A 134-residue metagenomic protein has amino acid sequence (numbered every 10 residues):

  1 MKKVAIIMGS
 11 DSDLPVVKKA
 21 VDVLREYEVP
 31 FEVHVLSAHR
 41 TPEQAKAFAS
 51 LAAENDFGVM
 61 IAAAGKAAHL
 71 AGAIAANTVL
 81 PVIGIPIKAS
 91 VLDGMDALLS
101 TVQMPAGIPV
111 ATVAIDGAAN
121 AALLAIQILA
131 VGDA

Functional and structural regions predicted by a protein language model:
K2-K3, V29-V33, V79-L80, V102-V110: Glycine/charged-rich beta-loop-alpha catalytic/anionic-binding loops adjacent to active sites
K2-R40: Glycine-rich phosphate/diphosphate-binding loop of Rossmann-like nucleotide-binding domains
D13-V17, T41-A45, A64-A73, L92-M95 (+1 more regions): Short glycine/serine/threonine-rich phosphate/pyrophosphate-binding segments that cradle anionic phosphate groups
V21, K46-A49, A76, D93-P105: Active-site-proximal loop->helix
V33-E54: N-terminal beta-loop-helix "entrance" segment that forms/cooperates in small-molecule cofactor or anionic ligand
F48-P86: Glycine-rich phosphate-binding loop
S90-A134: Short, glycine-/small-residue-rich phosphate/pyrophosphate-handling segment
